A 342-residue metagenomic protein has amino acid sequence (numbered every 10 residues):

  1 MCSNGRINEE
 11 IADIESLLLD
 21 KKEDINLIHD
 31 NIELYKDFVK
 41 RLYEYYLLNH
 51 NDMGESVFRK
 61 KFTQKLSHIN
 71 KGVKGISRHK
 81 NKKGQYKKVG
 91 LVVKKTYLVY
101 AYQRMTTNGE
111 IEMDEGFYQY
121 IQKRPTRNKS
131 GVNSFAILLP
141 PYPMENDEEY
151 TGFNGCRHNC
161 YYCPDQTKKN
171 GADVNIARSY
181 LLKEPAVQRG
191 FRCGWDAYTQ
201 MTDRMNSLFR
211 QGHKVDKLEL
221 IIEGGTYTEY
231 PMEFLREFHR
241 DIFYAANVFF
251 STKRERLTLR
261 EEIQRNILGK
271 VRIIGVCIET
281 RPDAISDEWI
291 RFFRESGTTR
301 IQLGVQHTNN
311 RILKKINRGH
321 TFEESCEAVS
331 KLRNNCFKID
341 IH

Functional and structural regions predicted by a protein language model:
M1-V187, F191-Y198, R204-T252: Flexible, acidic/Gly-rich N-terminal and inter-domain linker regions that tether and position cofactor-handling modules
F135-I137, V276, H342: Generic beta-strand hydrophobic packing signal
L182-Q200, L220, G224-D340: Conserved non-cysteine loop/helix-boundary elements of the Radical SAM core domain that shape
